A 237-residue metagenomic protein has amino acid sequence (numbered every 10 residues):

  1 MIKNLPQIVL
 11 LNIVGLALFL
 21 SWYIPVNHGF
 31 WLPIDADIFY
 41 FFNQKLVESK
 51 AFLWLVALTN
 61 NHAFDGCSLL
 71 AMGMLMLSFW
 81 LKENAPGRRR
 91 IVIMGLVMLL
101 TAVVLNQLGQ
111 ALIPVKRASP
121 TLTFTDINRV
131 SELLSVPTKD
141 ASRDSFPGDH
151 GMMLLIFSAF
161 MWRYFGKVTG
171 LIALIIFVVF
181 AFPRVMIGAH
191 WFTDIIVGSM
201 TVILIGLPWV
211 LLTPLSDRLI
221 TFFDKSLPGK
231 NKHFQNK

Functional and structural regions predicted by a protein language model:
M1-A71, Q110-D140, P228-K237: N-terminal transmembrane-helix/juxtamembrane module of multi-pass inner/ER membrane proteins
I2, E132-K237: Membrane-embedded catalytic cores of phosphoryl/pyrophosphoryl-handling enzymes
I2-P6, W80-V92, W162, G166-V168: Membrane-interface helix-loop-helix junctions at transmembrane boundaries of multi-pass membrane enzymes, predominantly
V9-L10, R89-M98, T169-I172, T193-V197: Alpha-helical transmembrane segments of integral membrane proteins
A17-W22, L99-V104, F177-G188: Aromatic-anchored segments of alpha-helical transmembrane domains
F39, N43, G73-L77, L105-P114 (+3 more regions): Membrane-water interface at transmembrane helix exits
N60-W80, H150-M153: Hydrophobic alpha-helical transmembrane segments
A71-Q110, I203: Interfacial segments of alpha-helical transmembrane regions
